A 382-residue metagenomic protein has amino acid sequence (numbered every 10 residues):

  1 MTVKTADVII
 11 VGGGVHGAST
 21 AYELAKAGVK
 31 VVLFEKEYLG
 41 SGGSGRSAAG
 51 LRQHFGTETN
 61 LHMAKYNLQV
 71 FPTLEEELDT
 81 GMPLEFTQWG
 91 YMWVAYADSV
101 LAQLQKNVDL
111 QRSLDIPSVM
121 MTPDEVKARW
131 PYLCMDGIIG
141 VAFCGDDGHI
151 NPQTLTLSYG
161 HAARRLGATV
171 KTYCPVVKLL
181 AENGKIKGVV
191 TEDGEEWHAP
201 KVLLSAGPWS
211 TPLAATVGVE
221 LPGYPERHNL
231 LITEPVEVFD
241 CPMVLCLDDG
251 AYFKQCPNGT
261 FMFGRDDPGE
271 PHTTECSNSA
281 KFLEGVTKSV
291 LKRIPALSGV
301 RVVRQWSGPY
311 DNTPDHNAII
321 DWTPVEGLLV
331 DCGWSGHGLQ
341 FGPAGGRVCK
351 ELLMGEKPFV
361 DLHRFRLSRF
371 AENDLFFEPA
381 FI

Functional and structural regions predicted by a protein language model:
T2-G14, V32: Beta1/beta-strand and adjacent pyrophosphate-binding region of the FAD-binding site in flavoprotein oxidoreductases
V3-A6, T191-K201: Core beta-strand elements of the Rossmann-like FAD/NAD(P) dinucleotide-binding domain in flavoenzyme oxidoreductases
A25-S44: Glycine-rich FAD pyrophosphate-binding loop
S41, E195-C241: Central helical "cap/lid" subdomain
A49-R129, G250, S289-L291: Dinucleotide-binding Rossmann-like beta1-alpha1 core, especially the glycine-rich loop that anchors the ADP
V70-T73, A95-L166, K171-T172, K178-K185: Flavin (FAD/FMN) cofactor-binding and adjacent substrate-gating region of FAD-dependent oxidoreductase domains
P152, L291-I382: C-terminal catalytic lobe of FAD-dependent flavoproteins
P235-G327: Active-site lid/adjacent beta-loop-alpha segment flanking the redox-cofactor pocket in flavoenzymes
